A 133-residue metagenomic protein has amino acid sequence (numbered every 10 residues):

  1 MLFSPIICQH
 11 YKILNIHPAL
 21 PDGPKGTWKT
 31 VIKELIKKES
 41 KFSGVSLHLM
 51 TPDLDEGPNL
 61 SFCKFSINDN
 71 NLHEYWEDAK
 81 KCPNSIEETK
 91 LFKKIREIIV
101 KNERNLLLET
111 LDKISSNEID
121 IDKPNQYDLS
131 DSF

Functional and structural regions predicted by a protein language model:
M1-F133: Donor/substrate-binding cores of folate-linked one-carbon enzymes
